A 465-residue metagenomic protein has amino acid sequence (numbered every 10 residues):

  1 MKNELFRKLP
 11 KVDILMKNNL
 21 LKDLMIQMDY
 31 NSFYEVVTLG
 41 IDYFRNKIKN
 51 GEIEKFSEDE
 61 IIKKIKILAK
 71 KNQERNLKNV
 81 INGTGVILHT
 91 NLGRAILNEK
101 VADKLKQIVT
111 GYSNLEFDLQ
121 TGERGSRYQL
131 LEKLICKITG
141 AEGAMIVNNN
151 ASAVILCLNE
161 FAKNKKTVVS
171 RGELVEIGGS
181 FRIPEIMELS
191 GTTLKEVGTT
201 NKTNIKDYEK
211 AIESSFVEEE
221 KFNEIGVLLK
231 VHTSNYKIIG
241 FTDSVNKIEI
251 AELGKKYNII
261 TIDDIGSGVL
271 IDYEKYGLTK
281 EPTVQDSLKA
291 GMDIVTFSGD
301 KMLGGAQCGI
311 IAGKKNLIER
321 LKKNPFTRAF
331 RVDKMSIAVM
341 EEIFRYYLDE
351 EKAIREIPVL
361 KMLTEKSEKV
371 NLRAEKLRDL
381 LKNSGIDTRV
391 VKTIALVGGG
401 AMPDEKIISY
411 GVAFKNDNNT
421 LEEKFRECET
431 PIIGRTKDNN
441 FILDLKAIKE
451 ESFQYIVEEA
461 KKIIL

Functional and structural regions predicted by a protein language model:
M1-K70: Long amphipathic alpha-helical segments
L9-P10, I81-G85, L303-A306, I407 (+1 more regions): Short Gly/Ser/Thr- and Asp/Glu-enriched loop/turn motifs at secondary-structure junctions
D42, G83-T84, R94-Q120: Glycine-rich phosphate-binding segment of PLP-dependent enzymes
G51-L97, D103-K104: Long amphipathic N-terminal alpha/beta scaffold segment
N76-L77, A144, F297, T430-R435: A short linear hydrophobic-aromatic micro-motif
L119-F344: Conserved PLP-enzyme active-site core in the AAT-like
N316, N324-P325, V332-L381, V391-I394 (+1 more regions): Structural motif of enzymes handling amino- and sulfur-group chemistry
S367, N371-K449: Conserved C-terminal alpha-helix-loop-beta "cap" of PLP-dependent enzymes that closes/shapes the active-site mouth
